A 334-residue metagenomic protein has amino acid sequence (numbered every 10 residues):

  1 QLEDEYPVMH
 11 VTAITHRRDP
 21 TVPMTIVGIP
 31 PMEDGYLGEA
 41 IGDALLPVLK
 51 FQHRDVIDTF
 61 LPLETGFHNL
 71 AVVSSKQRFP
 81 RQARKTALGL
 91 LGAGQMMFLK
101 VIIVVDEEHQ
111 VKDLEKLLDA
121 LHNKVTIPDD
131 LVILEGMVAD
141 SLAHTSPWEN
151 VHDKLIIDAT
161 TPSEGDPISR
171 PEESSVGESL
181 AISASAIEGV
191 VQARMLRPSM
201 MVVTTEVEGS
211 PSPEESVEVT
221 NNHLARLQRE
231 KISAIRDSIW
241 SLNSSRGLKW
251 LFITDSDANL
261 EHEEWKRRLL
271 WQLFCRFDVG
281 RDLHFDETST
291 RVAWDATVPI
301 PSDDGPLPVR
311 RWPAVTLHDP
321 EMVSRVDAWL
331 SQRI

Functional and structural regions predicted by a protein language model:
Q1-I334: Charged, compositionally biased interaction regions
